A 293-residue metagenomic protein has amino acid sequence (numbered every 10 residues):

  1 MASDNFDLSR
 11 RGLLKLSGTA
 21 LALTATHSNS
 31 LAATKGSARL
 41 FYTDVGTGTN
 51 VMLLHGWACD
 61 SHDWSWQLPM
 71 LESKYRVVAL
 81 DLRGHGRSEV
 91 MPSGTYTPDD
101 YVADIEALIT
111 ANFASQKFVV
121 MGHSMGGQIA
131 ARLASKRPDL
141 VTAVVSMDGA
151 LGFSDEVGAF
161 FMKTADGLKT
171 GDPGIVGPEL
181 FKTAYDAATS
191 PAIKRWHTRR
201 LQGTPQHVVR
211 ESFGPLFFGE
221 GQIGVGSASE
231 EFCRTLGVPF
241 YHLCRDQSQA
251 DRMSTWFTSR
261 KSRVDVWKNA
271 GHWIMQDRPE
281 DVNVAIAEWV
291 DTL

Functional and structural regions predicted by a protein language model:
M1-G12, L16-L23: N-terminal secretory signal peptides
D44-M91: Conserved HGGG/HGGXW glycine-rich cap/lid loop of the alpha/beta-hydrolase fold
V45, A79-M121, M125, I129 (+1 more regions): Active-site loop/oxyanion-hole signature of alpha/beta-hydrolase fold enzymes
G127-P138, V144: Short glycine-enriched nucleophile-adjacent loop and the immediately C-terminal alpha-helix near the catalytic center
S135, A143-D172: Flexible "cap/lid" loop of the alpha/beta hydrolase fold
D155-V157, G171-C233: Conserved alpha/beta-hydrolase catalytic His-Asp/Glu region
G237-W273: Conserved loop-alpha-helix segment in the C-terminal half of the alpha/beta-hydrolase fold that carries the catalytic
A270-P279, N283: Catalytic histidine-centered segment of alpha/beta-hydrolase-like enzymes
